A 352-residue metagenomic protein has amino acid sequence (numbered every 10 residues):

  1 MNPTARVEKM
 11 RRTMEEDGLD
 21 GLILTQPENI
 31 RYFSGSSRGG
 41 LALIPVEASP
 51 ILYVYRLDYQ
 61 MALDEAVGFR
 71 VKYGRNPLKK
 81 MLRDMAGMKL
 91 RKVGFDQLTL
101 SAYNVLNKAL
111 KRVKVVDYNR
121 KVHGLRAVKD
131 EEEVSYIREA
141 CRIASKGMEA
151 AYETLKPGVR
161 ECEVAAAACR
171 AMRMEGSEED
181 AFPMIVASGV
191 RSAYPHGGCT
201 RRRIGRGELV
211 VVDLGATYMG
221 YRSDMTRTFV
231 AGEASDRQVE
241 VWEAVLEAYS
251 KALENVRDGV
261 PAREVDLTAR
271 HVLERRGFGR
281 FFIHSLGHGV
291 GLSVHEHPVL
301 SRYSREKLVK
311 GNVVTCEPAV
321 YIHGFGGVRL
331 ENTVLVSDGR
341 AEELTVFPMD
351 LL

Functional and structural regions predicted by a protein language model:
M1-L352: Active-site neighborhoods and metal-handling regions in enzymes and metal-associated proteins
